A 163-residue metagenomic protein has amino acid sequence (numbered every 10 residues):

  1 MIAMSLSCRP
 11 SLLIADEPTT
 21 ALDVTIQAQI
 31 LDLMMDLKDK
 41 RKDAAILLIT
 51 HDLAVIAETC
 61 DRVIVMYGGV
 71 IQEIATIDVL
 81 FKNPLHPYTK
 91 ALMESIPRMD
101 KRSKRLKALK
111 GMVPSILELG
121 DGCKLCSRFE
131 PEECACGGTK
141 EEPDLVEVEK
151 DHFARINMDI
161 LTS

Functional and structural regions predicted by a protein language model:
M1, Q27-I30, G122: ABC ATPase nucleotide-binding domain signature region
S7-S11: A short, proline-enriched helix->beta-strand linker immediately N-terminal to the Walker B motif in ABC-type P-loop
L13-D16: Catalytic Walker B motif of ABC-type/P-loop ATPase nucleotide-binding domains
P18, L22, I26-K104: P-loop NTP-binding/switch modules centered on Walker-like glycine-rich loops
T76-S163: Short catalytic/signature loops enriched in Gly
